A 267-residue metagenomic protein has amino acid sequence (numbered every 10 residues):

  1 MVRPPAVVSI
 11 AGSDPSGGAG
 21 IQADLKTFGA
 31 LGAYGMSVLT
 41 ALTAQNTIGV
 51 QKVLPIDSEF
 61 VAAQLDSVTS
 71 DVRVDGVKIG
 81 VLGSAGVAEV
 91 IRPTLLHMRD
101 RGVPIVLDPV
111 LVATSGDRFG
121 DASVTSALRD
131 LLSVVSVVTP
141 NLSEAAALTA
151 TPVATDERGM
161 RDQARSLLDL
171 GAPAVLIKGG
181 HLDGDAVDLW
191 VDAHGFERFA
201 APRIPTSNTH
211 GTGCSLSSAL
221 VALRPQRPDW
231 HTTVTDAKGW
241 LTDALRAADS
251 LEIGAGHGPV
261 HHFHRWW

Functional and structural regions predicted by a protein language model:
M1-P4, S9, G20, G184-F199: Acidic-glycine-rich active-site phosphate/pyrophosphate-binding loop
V2-S9, L25-T114, R265-W266: Conserved N-terminal subdomain of the carbohydrate kinase-like
P4, K52-P55, H231-W267: Charged C-terminal helix
I10-S16, E197-H210: Short pre-catalytic strand/loop immediately N-terminal to key active-site residues, enriched for Gly-Thr
T27, A147, S207-W230: Short, small-residue alpha-helix embedded
L31-M36, E197, L223-A237: Phosphate-handling active-site elements
D121-F196, H231: Conserved phosphate/ATP/ADP-binding segment of small-molecule kinases
